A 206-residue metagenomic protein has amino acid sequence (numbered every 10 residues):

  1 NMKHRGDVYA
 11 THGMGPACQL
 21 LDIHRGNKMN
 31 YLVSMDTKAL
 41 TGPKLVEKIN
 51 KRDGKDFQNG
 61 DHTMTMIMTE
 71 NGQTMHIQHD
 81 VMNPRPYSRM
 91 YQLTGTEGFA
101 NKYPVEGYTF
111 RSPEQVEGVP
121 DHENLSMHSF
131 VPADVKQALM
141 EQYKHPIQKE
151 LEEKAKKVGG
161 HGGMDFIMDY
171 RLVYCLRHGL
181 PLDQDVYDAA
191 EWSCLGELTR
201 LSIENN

Functional and structural regions predicted by a protein language model:
N1-F57, L172, N206: Predominantly a Rossmann-like dinucleotide-binding segment in NAD(P)-dependent oxidoreductases
C18, P84-P104, F110-N206: C-terminal helical cap and adjacent loop that interface with cofactors, partners, or active-site loops
L21, T69, H79-V81: Short beta-strand segments enriched in hydrophobic/aromatic residues within well-folded beta-rich domains
H24-L32, T74-I77, F99-Y103, L182-D183: Acidic/polar loop patches that form or flank catalytic/metal-binding clefts of enzymes that bind anionic ligands
M35-T41, N71-Q73, V81-P84, E97: Glycine-rich beta-alpha junction loops
G60, T65-N71, G95: Active-site beta-strand termini and strand-to-loop segments that position acidic
